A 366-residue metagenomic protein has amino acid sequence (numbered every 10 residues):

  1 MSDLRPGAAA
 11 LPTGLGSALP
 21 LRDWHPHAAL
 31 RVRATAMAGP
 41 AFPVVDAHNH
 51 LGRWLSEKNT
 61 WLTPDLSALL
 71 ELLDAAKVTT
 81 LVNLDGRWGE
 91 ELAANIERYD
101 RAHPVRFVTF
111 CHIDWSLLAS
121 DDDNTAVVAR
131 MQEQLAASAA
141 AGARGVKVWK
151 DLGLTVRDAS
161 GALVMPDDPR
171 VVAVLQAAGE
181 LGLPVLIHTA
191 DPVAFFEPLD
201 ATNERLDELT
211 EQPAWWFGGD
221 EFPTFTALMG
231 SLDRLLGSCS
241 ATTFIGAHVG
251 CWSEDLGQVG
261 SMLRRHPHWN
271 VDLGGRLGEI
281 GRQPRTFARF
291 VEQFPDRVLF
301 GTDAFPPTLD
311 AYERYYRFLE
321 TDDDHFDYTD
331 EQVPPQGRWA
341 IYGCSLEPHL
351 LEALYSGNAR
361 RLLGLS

Functional and structural regions predicted by a protein language model:
S2-A102, N358: An N-terminally biased module of ancient metal coordination in phosphate/nucleic-acid-related enzymes
D3-D23, M37-A41, R157-A159, V193-D220 (+2 more regions): Active-site gating loops and adjacent loop-to-helix segments of metal-dependent hydrolytic enzymes
G14-A28, L92-W215, P267: Active-site gating/metal-coordination segments in enzymes
L15, R22, T63-P64, L70 (+2 more regions): H/E-rich (His + Asp/Glu) clusters that bind or coordinate divalent metals
V44-N49, T80-N83, F107-H112, V146-V148 (+4 more regions): Hydrophobic faces of well-ordered beta-strands that scaffold small-molecule active sites in alpha/beta enzyme cores
A47, L72, V78-L81, V148 (+6 more regions): Conserved beta-strand->loop/alpha-helix structural units within folded catalytic cores of enzymes with alpha/beta
R53-E57, L81-L84, L117-A119, K147-M165 (+3 more regions): Surface-exposed cleft-lining segments at the edges of enzyme active sites
R53-P64, N83-A94, S116-A129, V156 (+4 more regions): Acidic-and-aromatic substrate-binding clefts and catalytic sites of carbohydrate-active enzymes
